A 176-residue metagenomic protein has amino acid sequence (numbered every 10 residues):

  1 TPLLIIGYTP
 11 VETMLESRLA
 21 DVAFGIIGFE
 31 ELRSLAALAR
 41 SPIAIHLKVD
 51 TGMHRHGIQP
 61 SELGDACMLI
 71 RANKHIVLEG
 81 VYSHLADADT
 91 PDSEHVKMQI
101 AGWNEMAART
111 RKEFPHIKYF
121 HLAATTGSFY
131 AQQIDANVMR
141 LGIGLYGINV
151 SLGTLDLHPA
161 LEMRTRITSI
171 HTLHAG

Functional and structural regions predicted by a protein language model:
T1, L173-G176: Short, intrinsically disordered, charge-balanced linker/junction segments flanking boundaries in proteins
T1-V22, I26-L35, T125, Y130: N-terminal active-site wall of soluble small-molecule enzyme domains
E30-R33, L38-P42, T51-H174: Active-site loop/helix belt of alpha/beta enzymes
